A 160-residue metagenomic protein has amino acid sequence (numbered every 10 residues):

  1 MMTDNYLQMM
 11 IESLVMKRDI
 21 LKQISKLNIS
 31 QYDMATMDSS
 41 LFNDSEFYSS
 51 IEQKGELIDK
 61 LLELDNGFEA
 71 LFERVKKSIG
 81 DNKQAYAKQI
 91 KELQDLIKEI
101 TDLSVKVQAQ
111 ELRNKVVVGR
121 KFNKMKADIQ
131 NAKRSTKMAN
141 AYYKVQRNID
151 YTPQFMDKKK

Functional and structural regions predicted by a protein language model:
M1-D4, K83-Y86, M125: Short hydrophobic/aromatic-rich motifs at helix boundaries and adjacent loops
M1-K17, I58-A70, D128-N148: Short secondary-structure boundary segments
M1-K60: Long, hydrophobic N-terminal alpha-helical segment
Y32-A35, S39-F42, F72, K76-I79 (+3 more regions): Coiled-coil heptad-register positions
E56-L71, E99-Q110: Amphipathic alpha-helical coiled-coil segments
G67-E92: Carboxylate-rich helix-loop segments that flank metal/cofactor sites and access channels in metalloenzymes
Y86, I90-K160: Short terminal interaction segments
